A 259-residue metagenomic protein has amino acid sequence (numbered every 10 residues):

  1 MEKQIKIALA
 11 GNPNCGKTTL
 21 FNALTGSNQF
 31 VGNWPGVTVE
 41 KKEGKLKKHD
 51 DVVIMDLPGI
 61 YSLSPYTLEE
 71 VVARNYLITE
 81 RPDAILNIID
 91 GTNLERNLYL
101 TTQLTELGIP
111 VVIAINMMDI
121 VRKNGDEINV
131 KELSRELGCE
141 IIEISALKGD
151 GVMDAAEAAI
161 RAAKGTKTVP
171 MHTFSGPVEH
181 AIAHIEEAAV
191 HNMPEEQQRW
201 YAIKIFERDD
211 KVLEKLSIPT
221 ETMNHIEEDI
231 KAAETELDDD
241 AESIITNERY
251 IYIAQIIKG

Functional and structural regions predicted by a protein language model:
M1-Y66, T79-E80: Conserved G1/Walker A P-loop phosphate-binding module
L20-F21, V39, I54-D56, A73 (+4 more regions): Residue-level signature of catalytic and energy-coupling elements of molecular machines, predominantly ATP/GTP-dependent
S27, G36, G59-I60, G91-E95 (+2 more regions): Conserved nucleotide-binding/hydrolysis micro-motifs of P-loop NTPases
G32, Y66, N97, K123-D126 (+1 more regions): Alpha-helix N-cap/helix-start motif
L46-H49, V72-I141: Conserved C-terminal guanine-recognition region of P-loop GTPase G domains, centered on the G4
E69: Conserved donor sugar-nucleotide recognition element shared by glycan-biosynthetic enzymes
V112, R122-G259: Alpha-helical transmembrane helix bundles of large polytopic membrane transport and channel proteins
